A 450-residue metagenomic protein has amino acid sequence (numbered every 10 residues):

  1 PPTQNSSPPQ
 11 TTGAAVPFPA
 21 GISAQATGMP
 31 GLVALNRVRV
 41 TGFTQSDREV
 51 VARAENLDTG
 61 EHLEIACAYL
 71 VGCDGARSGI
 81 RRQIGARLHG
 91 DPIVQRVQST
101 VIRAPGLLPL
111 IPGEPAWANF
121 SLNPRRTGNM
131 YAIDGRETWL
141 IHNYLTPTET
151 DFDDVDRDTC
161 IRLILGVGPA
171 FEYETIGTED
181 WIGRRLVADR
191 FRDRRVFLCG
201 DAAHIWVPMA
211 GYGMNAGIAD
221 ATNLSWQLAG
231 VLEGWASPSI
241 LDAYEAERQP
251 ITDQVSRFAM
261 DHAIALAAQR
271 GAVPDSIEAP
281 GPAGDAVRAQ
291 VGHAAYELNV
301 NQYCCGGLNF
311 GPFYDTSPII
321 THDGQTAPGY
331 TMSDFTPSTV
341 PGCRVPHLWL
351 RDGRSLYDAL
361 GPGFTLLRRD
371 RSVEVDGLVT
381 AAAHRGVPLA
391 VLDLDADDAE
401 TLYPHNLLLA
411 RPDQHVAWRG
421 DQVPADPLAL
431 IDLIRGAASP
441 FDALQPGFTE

Functional and structural regions predicted by a protein language model:
P1-A286, L444-E450: Core Rossmann-like FAD-binding/catalytic domain of the broad FAD-dependent monooxygenase superfamily
P1-S6, A24-G31, Q45, L163 (+1 more regions): Helical substrate-recognition/capping region of FAD-dependent monooxygenase/halogenase enzymes
